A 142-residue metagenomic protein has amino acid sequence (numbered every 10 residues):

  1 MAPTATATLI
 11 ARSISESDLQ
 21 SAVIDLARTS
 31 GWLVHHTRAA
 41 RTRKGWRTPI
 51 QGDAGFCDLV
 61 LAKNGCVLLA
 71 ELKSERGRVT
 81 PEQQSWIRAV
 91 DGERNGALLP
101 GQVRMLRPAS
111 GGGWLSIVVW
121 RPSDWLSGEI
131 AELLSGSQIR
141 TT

Functional and structural regions predicted by a protein language model:
M1-T142: Catalytic phosphate/metal-binding cores of nucleic-acid and nucleotide-processing enzymes, i.e., regions that mediate
